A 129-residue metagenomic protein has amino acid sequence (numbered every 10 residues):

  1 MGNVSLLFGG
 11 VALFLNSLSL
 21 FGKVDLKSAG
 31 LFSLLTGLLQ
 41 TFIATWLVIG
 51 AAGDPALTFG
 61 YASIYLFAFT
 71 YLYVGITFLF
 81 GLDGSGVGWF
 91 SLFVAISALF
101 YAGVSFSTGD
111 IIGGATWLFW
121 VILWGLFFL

Functional and structural regions predicted by a protein language model:
M1-D54: N-terminal topogenic module of multi-pass integral membrane proteins
G2-N3, L7, N16, A29-L31 (+2 more regions): Generic detector of bulky aromatic hydrophobic side chains
F14-V24, L72-L82, F127-L129: C-terminal ends of transmembrane helices
L20, A44-L47, Y101-S105, F128: Structural signal for membrane-spanning alpha-helices in multi-pass inner-membrane proteins, emphasizing helix cores
T58-W124: Membrane-proximal helix-loop-helix units in multi-pass membrane proteins
